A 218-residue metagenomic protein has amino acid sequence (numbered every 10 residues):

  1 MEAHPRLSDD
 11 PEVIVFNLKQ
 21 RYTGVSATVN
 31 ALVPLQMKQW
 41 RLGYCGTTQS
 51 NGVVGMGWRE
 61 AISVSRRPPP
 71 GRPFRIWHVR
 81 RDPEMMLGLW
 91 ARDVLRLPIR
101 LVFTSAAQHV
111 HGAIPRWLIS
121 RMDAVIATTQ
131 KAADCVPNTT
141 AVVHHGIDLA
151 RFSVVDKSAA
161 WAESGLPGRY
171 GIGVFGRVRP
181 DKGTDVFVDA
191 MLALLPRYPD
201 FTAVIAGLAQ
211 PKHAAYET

Functional and structural regions predicted by a protein language model:
M1-N51, R72: N-terminal subdomain of nucleotide-sugar transferases
Q20, F175-R179, L194, A209-K212: Short donor-sugar binding/catalytic loops of nucleotide-sugar-dependent glycosyltransferases, especially enzymes
V79-E84: Short His-centered aromatic/hydrophobic patch
P98-S105, H109-D123: A conserved, positively charged/aromatic
K131, G146: Carbohydrate-associated surface elements
S153-L166: A short helix/loop element that forms part of the nucleotide-sugar donor recognition site in Leloir-type
E163-K182, V188-L192, V204: Conserved donor-binding/catalytic core segment of Leloir-type glycosyltransferases
T202-T218: Short, structured helix-loop element that forms part of the nucleotide-activated donor/catalytic region
